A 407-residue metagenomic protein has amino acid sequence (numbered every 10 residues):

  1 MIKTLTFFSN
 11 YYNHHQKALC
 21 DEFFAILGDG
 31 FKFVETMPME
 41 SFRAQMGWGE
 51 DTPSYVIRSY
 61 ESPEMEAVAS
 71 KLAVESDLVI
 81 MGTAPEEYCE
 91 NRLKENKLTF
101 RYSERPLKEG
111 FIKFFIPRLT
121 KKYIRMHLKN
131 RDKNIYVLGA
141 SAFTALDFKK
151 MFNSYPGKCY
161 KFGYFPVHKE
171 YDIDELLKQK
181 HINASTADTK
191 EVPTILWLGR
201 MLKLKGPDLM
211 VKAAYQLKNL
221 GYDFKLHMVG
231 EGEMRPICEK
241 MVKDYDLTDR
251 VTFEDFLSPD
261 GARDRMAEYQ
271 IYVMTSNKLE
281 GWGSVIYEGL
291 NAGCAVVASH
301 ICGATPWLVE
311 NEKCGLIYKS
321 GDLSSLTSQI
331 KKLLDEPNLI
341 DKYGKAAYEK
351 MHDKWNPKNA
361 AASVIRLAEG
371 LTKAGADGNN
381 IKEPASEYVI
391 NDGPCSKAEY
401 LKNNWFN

Functional and structural regions predicted by a protein language model:
H15-D21, P193, W197-Q216, Y222 (+2 more regions): A conserved mid-protein helix/loop that constitutes part of the nucleotide-sugar donor-binding site
M39, F143-T144, K161-N183, E233: Short beta-strand->alpha-helix junction loop in the catalytic core of nucleotide-activated group-transfer enzymes
P117-V137, L146-M151: Membrane-proximal helix-turn-helix segments that form the acceptor-binding/catalytic region of lipid-linked
E239-L257: Nucleotide-activated donor-binding/catalytic signature segment of Leloir-type glycosyltransferases, i.e., the conserved
R250, S325, K332, L339-K354 (+3 more regions): A short, well-ordered alpha-helix in the C-terminal region of glycosyltransferases
A267-G281, C294: Acidic donor-binding loop of glycosyltransferase active sites
A295-S299: Short hydrophobic beta-strand element within catalytic cores of glycosyltransferases and related nucleotide-activated
E310-E312, L316-L323, K332-N338: Conserved acidic donor-binding segment of nucleotide-sugar-dependent glycosyltransferases
